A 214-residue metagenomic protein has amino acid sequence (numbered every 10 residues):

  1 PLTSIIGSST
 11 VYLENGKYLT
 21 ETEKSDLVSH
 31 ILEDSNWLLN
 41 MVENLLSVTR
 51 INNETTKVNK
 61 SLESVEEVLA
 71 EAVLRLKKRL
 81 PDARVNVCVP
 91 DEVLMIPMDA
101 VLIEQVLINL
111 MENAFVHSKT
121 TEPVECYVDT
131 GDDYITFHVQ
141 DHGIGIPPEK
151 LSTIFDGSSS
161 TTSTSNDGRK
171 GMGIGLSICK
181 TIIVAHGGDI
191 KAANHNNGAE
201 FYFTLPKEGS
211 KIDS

Functional and structural regions predicted by a protein language model:
G7, I146-S158: Short conserved segment of the HATPase_c
E33-L38: Short alpha-helical segment of the dimerization/phosphotransfer core of two-component systems
N53-V58, M95-M98: Conserved micro-motifs of the catalytic ATP-binding
N59-K77: A conserved beta-strand-to-alpha-helix junction within the catalytic ATP-binding
S61-L62, R84-L94: Conserved catalytic submotifs in the C-terminal HATPase_c
G175, C179: Short alpha-helical Gxxx[C/S/T] motif in the catalytic ATP-binding
